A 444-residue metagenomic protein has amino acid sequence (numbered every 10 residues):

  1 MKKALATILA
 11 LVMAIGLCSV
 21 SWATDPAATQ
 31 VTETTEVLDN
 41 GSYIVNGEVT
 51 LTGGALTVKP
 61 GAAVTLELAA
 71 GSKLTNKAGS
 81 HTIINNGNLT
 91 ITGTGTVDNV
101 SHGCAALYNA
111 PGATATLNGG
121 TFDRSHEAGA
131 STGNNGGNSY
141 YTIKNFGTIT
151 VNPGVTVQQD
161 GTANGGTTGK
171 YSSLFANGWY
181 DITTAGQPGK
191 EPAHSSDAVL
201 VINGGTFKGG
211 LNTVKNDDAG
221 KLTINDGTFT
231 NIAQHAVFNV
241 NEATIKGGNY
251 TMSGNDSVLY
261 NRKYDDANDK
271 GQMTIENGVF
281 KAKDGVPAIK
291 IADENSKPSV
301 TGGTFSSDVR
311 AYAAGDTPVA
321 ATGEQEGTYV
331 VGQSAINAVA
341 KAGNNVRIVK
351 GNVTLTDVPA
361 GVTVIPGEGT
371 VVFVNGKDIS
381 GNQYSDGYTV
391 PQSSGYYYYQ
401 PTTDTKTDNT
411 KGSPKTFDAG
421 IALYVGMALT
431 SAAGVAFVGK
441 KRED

Functional and structural regions predicted by a protein language model:
M1-A23, E443-D444: Sec-dependent, cleavable N-terminal signal peptides
I15-A27, G412-G420: Sec-dependent signal peptide cleavage junction
P26-V37, A233, V309, S334-N344 (+1 more regions): Disulfide-bonded cysteine-rich modules in secreted/extracellular proteins, activating on the conserved Cys frameworks
A27-E36, N40-G61, A70-G79, F207 (+5 more regions): N-terminal extracellular ligand-recognition/capping segment immediately after the signal peptide
N40, T57-A70, I84-N99, A106-H126 (+7 more regions): Surface-exposed loop/turn motifs in large extracellular/passenger domains
K290-G302, V309, T356-I379: Extracellular, surface-exposed repeat/solenoid domains
S380-T416: C-terminal low-complexity, Ser/Thr- and acidic/Pro-rich disordered "stalk" regions positioned immediately N-terminal
A419-K441: A cross-kingdom C-terminal cell-surface attachment/processing module
